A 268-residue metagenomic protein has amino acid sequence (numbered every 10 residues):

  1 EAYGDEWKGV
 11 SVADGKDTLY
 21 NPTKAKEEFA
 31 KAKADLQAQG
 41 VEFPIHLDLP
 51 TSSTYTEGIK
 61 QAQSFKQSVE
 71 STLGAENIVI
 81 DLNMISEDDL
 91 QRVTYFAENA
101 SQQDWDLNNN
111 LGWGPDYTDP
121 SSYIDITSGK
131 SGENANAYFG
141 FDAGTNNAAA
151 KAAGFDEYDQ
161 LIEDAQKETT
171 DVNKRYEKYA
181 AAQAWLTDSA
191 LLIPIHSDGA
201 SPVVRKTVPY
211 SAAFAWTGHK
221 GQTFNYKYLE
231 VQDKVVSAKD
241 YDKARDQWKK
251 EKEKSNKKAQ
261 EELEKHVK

Functional and structural regions predicted by a protein language model:
A2-T23, Q37-E42, Y95-S101, D125-E163 (+1 more regions): Short, solvent-exposed loop/beta-turn-alpha elements that line the ligand-binding surface or hinge of extracytoplasmic
D14-P22, K26-P115, V172, K252 (+2 more regions): Ligand/substrate-recognition segments at binding pockets and active sites
K31-S53, D156-K206, E262: Bilobed periplasmic-binding protein-like "clamshell/Venus-flytrap" ligand-binding domains
A34, E70-G74, W113, S122 (+6 more regions): Hydrophobic alpha-helix feature that most strongly marks membrane-spanning transmembrane helices and their immediate
T56, N147-K151, K167-T169: Short, contiguous acidic/charged loop-to-helix segments that flank catalytic cores in large enzymes
K60-Q63, D119-Y123, K206-V208: Short, solvent-exposed loop/turn and secondary-structure capping segments
Q63, Q67, Q103, L107-N110 (+4 more regions): Feature representing long, continuous alpha-helical segments
D89-A137, Q166-K167, L186-T187: Pocket-flanking alpha-helical
